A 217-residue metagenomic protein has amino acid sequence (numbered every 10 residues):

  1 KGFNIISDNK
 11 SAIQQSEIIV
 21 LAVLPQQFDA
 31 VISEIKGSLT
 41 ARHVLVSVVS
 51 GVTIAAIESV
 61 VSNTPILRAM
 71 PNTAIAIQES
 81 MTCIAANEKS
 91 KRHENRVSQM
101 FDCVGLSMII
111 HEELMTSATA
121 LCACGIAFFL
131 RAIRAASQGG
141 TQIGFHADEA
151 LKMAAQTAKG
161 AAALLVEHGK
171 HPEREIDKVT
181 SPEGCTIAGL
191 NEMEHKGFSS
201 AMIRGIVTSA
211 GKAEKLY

Functional and structural regions predicted by a protein language model:
K1, D8-I84: Rossmann-like NAD(P)(H) cofactor-binding subdomain of soluble oxidoreductases
N4-N9, M108-I110: Short acidic-hydrophobic, aromatic-tinged amphipathic segments that line or gate anion-handling sites
A12, F28, H146-A154, E175 (+1 more regions): Small-residue helix-packing motif on alpha-helices
S16, F28, I32, I54 (+8 more regions): A general structural signal for well-ordered alpha-helical segments in protein cores
A56-P65, M81-S117, F128-G169, K212-A213: Internal alpha-helical scaffold of NAD(P)-dependent oxidoreductase catalytic cores
A76-S80, A118-T119, A188: A short acidic, helix-capping loop that chelates divalent metal ions and anchors anionic groups
A155-Y217: NAD(P)-dependent Rossmann-like dehydrogenase/reductase catalytic/cofactor-binding core
